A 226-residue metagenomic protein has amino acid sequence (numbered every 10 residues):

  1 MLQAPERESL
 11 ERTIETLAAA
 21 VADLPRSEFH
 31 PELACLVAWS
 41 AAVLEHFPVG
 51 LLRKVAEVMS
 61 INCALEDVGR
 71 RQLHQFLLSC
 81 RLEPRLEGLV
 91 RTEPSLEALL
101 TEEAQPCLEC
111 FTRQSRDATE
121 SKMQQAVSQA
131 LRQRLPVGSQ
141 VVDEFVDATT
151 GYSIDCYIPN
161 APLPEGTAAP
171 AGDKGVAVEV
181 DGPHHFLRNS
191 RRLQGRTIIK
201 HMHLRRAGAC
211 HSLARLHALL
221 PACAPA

Functional and structural regions predicted by a protein language model:
M1-R215, P221-A226: Eukaryotic RNA-binding helical-repeat scaffolds
